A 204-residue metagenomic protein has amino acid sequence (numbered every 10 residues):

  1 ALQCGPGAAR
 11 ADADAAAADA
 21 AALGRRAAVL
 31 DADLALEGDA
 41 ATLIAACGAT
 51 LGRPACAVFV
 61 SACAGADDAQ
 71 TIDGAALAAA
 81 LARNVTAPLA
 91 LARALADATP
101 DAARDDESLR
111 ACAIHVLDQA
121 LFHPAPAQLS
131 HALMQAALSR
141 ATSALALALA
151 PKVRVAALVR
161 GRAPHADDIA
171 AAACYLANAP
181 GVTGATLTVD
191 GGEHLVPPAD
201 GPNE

Functional and structural regions predicted by a protein language model:
A1-P54, A64-D67, I72-A76: Short-chain dehydrogenase/reductase
Q3, C112-I114, V153-L158, A185: Rossmann-like NAD(H)/NADP(H) cofactor-binding core
R10, A66-D68, H123, P180 (+1 more regions): Glycine/Thr-rich phosphate-binding loops of Rossmann-like dinucleotide-binding domains
I44, A92, T142-S143, A170-A173 (+1 more regions): Short-chain dehydrogenase/reductase
V58-A66, G192: Conserved NAD(P)H cofactor-binding loop of Rossmann-fold oxidoreductase domains
C63-A80, L89, D97-A150, V159-A163: Catalytic loop of short-chain dehydrogenase/reductase
H165-L195, D200-P202: C-terminal substrate-recognition "lid" of short-chain dehydrogenase/reductases
